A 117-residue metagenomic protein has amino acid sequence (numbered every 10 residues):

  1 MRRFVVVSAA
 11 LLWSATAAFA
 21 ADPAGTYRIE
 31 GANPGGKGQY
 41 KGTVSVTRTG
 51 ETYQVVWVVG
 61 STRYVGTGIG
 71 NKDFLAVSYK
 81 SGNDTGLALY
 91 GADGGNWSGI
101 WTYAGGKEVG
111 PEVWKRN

Functional and structural regions predicted by a protein language model:
M1-S8: Bacterial N-terminal signal peptides that target proteins for export
A9-L11, G50: N-terminal regions of proteins, emphasizing targeting and processing segments when present
W13-A20: Sec/Tat signal peptide C-region and signal peptidase I cleavage site
A21-N117: Central antiparallel beta-sheet cores of small beta-barrel/beta-sandwich binding domains
